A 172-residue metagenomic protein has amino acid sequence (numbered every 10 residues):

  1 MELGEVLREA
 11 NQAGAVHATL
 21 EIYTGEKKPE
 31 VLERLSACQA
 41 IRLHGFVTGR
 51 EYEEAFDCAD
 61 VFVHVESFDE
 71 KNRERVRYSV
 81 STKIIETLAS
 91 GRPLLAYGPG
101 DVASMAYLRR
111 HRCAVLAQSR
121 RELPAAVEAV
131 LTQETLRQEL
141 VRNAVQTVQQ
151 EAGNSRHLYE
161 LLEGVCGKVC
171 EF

Functional and structural regions predicted by a protein language model:
M1-E9: A conserved mid-protein helix/loop that constitutes part of the nucleotide-sugar donor-binding site
N11-T24, P29-F56, K71: Nucleotide-activated donor-binding/catalytic signature segment of Leloir-type glycosyltransferases, i.e., the conserved
R50-E54, F62-L88, L94-A106: Nucleotide-sugar-dependent
A59: An anion/phosphate-binding loop that grips the pyrophosphate of nucleotide cofactors and donors
S81, P99, H111-R121, A129-T135: Conserved acidic donor-binding segment of nucleotide-sugar-dependent glycosyltransferases
R121, E134-G164: A charged, aromatic-enriched C-terminal amphipathic alpha-helix characteristic of glycosyltransferases across folds
V127-T135, L162-F172: Short, hydrophobic alpha-helical segments
